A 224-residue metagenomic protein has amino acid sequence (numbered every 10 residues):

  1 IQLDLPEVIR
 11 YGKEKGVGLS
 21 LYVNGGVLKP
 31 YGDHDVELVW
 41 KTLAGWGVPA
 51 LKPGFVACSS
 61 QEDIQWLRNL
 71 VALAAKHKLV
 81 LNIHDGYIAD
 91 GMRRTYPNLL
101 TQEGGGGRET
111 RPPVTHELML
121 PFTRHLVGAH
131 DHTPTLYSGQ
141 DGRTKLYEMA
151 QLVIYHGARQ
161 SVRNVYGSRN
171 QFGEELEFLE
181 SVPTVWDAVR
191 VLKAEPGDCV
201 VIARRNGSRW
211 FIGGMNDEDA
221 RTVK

Functional and structural regions predicted by a protein language model:
I1-T144: Aromatic- and carboxylate-enriched substrate-binding clefts and catalytic-loop regions of carbohydrate-active enzymes
A57, Y166-S168, N216: A mature extracytoplasmic/lumenal domain signature
L81, I154, I212: Hydrophobic, well-ordered secondary-structure elements that form the walls of internal hydrophobic environments
A89, R169-E175, E218-R221: Active/binding-pocket-proximal capping segment
T101-T110, P183-R190, E195-P196: Extracellular glycoside hydrolase catalytic/binding regions
K145-M149: Conserved active-site and cofactor/substrate-binding residues in soluble primary-metabolism enzymes
A150-L192: Catalytic cores of secreted or luminal carbohydrate-active enzymes
E195-K224: Carbohydrate-binding surface patches
